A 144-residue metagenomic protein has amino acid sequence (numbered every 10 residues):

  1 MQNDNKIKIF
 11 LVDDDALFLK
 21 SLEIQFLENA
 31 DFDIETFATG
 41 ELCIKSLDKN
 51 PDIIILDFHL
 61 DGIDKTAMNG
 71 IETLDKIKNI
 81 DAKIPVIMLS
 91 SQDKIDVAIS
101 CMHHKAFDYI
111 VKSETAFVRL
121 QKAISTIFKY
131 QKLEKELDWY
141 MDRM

Functional and structural regions predicted by a protein language model:
D13: Conserved acidic carboxylate
A16-E35: Two-component/phosphorelay signaling modules centered on CheY-like receiver
E35-I53, D57-G62: Acidic, metal-coordinating helix/loop segments flanking the phosphotransfer/catalytic sites of two-component signaling
L47-K49, K76-K83, H104: Conserved phosphotransfer cores of two-component systems
I55, P85-M88: Hydrophobic beta-strand core positions in alpha/beta domains
M68, E72, N79, Q92-I110: Alpha4 helix (beta4-alpha4-beta5 surface) of REC/receiver domains from two-component response regulators
R119-K132: Receiver (REC) domain switch/output surface
Y130-L133, L137, M144: Heptad-repeat alpha-helical coiled-coil signal-transmission segments
